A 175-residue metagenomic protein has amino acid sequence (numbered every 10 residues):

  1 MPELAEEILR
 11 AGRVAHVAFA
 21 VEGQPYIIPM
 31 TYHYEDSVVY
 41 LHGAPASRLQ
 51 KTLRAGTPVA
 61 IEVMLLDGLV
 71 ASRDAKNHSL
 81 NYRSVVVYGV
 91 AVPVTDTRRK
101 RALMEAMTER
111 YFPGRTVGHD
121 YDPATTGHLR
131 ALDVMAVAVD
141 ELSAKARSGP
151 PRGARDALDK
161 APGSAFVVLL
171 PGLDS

Functional and structural regions predicted by a protein language model:
M1-Y40: An N-terminal domain-cap segment
R13, I28, E35-S37, A55-V59 (+2 more regions): A generic structural signal for short beta-strands and their flanking turns/coil linkers
H16-A20, L49, A75, A91-D96 (+1 more regions): Short helix-to-loop capping/linker segments positioned immediately adjacent to catalytic or ligand/cofactor-binding
E22-Q24, Y32-Y40, P45-S47, P58-V59 (+2 more regions): Short, charged/polar surface micro-motifs in flexible loops or helix N-caps
Y32, G89-A91, V137-V139: A structural signal for short, well-ordered beta-strand segments
V39-H42, I61, V87, M135-A136 (+2 more regions): Short hydrophobic-aromatic micro-motifs
P45-A106: Short, structured beta-strand-loop surface elements
T95-S175: C-terminal edge-of-domain segments
